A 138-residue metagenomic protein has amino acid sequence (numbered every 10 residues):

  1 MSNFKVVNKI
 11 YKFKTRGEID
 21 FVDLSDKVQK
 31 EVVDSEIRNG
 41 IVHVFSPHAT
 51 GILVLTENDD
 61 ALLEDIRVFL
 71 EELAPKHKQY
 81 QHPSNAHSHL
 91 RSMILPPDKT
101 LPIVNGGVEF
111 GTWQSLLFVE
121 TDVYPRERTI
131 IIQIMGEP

Functional and structural regions predicted by a protein language model:
S2-P138: Active-site histidine-anchored catalytic micro-motif
